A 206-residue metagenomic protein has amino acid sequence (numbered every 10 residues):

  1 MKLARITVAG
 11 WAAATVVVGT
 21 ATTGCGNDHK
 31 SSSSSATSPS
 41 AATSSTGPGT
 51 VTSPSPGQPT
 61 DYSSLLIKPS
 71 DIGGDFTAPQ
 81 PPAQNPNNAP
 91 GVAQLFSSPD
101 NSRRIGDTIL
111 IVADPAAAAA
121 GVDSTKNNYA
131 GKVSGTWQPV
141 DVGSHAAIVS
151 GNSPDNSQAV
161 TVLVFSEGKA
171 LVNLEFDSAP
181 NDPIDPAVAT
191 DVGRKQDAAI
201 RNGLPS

Functional and structural regions predicted by a protein language model:
M1-A12: Bacterial N-terminal signal peptides that target proteins for export
T20-G24: C-terminal motif of bacterial Sec signal peptides marking the signal peptidase cleavage site
G26-L95, T136, P186-S206: N-terminal "mature-domain start" segment
G73-N85, A119-L163, A198-S206: Short Gly/Thr-rich strand-loop-strand
G91-S98, A159-E167: Short, surface-exposed beta-strand/loop micro-motifs that present aromatic residues
A93-V122: A short acidic-to-branched-hydrophobic micro-motif
G106-T108, K169-S178: Short, well-ordered beta-strand elements
L174-D191: A short acidic/glycine-rich loop-to-helix N-cap element
